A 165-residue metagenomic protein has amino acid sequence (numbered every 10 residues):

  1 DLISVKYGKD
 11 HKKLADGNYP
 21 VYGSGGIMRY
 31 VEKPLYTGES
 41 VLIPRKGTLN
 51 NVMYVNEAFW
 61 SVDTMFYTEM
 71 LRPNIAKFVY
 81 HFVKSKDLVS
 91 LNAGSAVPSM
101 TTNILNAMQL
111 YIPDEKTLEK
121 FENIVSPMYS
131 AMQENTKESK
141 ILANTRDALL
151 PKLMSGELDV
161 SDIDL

Functional and structural regions predicted by a protein language model:
D1-P113, D164-L165: DNA target-recognition domains and sequence-specific DNA-contacting regions of bacterial/archaeal
P73-N74, S85, A93, P98 (+1 more regions): Amphipathic alpha-helical coiled-coil/heptad-repeat segments
